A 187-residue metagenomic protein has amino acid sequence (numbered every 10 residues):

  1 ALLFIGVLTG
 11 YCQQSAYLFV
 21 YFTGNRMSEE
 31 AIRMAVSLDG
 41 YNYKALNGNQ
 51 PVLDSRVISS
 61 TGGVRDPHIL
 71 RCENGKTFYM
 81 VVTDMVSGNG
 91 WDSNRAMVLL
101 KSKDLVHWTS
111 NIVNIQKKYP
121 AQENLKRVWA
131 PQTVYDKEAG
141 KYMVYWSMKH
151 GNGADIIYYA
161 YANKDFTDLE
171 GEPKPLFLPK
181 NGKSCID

Functional and structural regions predicted by a protein language model:
A1-Q14: Bacterial Sec-dependent N-terminal signal peptides
Q13-V128, V134-D187: Beta-rich carbohydrate-recognition and catalytic domains
